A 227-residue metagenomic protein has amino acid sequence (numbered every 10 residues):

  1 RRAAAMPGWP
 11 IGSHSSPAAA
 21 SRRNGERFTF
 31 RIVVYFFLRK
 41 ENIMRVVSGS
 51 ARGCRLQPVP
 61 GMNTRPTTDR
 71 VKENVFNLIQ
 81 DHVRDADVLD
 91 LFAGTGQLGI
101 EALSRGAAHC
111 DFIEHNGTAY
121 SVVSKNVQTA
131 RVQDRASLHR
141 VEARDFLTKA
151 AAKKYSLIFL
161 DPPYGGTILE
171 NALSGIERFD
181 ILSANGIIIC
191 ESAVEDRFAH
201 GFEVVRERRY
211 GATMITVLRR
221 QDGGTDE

Functional and structural regions predicted by a protein language model:
R2, P17-A19, G25-E26, F30-E227: Class I S-adenosyl-L-methionine-dependent methyltransferase catalytic core
S13-S15: Short linear segments in intrinsically disordered or otherwise low-structure-confidence regions
